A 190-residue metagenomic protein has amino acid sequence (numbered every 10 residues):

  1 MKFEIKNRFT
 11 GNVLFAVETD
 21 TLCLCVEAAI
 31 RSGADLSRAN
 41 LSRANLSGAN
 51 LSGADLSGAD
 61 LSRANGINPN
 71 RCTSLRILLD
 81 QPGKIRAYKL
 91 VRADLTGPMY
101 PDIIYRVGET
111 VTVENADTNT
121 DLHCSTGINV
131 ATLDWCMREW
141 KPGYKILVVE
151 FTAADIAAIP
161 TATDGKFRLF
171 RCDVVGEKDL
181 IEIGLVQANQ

Functional and structural regions predicted by a protein language model:
M1-S52, K166-Q190: Extended, small-residue-rich solenoid/repeat segments and analogous flexible loops that form exposed scaffolds
K2-R8, I85-D94, K145-E150: A short beta-strand micro-motif
I5-K6, A59, I103: Hydrophobic beta-strand positions
F9-F15, A93-Y100, A154-P160: Short, surface-exposed beta-strand/loop "edge" segments at domain boundaries and coil↔beta transitions
T10, I104-Y105, N129-V130: GIY-YIG-like beta-to-alpha core
S57, S62, G66-C72, R76-I85 (+2 more regions): Conserved NAD+-utilizing ADP-ribose enzyme module
R63-H123: ADP-ribose/NAD+-binding catalytic cleft of ART/PARP-like enzymes
D117-K141: Extended catalytic/binding region for NAD+/ADP-ribose chemistry, centered on the ART fold
